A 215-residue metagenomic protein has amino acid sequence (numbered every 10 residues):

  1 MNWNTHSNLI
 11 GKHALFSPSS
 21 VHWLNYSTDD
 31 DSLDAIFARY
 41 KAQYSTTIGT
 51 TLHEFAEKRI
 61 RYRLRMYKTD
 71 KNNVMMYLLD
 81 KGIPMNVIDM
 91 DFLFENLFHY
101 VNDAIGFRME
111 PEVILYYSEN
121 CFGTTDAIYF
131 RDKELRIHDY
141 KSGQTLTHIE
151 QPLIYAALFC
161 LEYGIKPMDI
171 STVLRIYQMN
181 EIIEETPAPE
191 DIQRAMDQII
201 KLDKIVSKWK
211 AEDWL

Functional and structural regions predicted by a protein language model:
M1-Y77, G82-D91, M109-E112: Nuclease catalytic cores
T28-I36, D103, R131, L135: Alpha-helical context
E57, F98, L153-A157: Generic solvent-exposed, charged/amphipathic alpha-helical segments that serve as macromolecular interface scaffolds
L97-Y100, P189-D191: Short, aromatic/basic amphipathic alpha-helical patches
V101-R108: Short secondary-structure junctions
M109-S207: Mg2+/Mn2+-dependent nuclease catalytic core
V206-L215: Non-catalytic C-terminal interaction segments of nucleic acid-processing enzymes
